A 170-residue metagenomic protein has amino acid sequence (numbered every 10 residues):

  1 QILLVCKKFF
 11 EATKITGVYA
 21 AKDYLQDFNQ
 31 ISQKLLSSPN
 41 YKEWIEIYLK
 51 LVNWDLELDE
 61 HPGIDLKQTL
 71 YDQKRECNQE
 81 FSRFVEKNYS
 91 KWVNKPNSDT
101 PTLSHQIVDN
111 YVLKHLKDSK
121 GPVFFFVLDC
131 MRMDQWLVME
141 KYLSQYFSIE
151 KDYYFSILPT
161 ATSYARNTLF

Functional and structural regions predicted by a protein language model:
Q1-V123, C130-F170: …; additionally, a secondary subgroup of soluble metalloenzymes is captured
